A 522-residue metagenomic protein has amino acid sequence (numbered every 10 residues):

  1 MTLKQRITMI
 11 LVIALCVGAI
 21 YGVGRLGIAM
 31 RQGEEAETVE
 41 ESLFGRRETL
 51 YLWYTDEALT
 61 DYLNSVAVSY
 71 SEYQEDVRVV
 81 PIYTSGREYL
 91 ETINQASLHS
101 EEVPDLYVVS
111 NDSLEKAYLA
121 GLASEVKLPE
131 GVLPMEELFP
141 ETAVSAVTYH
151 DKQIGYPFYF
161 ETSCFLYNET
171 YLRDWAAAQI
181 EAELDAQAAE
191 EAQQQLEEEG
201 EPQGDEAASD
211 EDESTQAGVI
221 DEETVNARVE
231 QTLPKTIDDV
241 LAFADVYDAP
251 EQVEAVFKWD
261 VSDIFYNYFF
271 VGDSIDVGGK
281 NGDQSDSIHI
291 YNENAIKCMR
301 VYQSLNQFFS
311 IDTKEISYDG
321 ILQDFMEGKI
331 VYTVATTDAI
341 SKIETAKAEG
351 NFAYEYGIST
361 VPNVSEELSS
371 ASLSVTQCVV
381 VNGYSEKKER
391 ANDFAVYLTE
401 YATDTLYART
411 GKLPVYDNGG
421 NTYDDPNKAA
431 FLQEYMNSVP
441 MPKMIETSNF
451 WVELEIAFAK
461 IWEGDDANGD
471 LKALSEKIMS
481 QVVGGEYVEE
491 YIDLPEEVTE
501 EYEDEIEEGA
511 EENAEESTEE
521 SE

Functional and structural regions predicted by a protein language model:
G45-E57, V77-I82, L106: Short, well-ordered beta-strand elements
Y73-F139, W175, V331-Y332, E349-G350: Extracytoplasmic "Venus flytrap"/periplasmic binding protein-like
V80, Q307, K347-K412: Extracytoplasmic/periplasmic substrate-recognition and gating elements
V109-C164, Q193-T215, E355-S359: Hinge/lid segment of periplasmic solute-binding proteins
L128-L138, E223, T232, D276-M299 (+2 more regions): Short, solvent-exposed loop/beta-turn-alpha elements that line the ligand-binding surface or hinge of extracytoplasmic
K152-F158, S163, A189-S287, I330: Extracytoplasmic/periplasmic solute-binding protein
L241-Y247, G282-Y318, V361: Glycine-centered hinge/linker elements that transmit conformational signals in sensory and ligand-binding systems
Q433-E522: Conserved C-terminal helix/tail region of periplasmic/extracytoplasmic solute-binding proteins
